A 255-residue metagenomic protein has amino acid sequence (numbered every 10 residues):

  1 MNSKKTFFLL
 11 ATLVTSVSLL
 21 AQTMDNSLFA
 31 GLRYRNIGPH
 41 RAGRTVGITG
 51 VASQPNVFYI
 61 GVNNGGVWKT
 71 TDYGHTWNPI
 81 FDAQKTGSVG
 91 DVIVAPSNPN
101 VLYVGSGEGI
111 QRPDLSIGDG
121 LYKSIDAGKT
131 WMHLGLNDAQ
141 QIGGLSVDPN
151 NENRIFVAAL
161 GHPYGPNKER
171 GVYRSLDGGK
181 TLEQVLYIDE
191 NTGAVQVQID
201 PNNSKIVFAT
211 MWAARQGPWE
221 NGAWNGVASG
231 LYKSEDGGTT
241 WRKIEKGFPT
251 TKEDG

Functional and structural regions predicted by a protein language model:
M1-M24: Bacterial Sec-dependent N-terminal signal peptides
Q22-G255: Beta-propeller blade termini and top-face loops
